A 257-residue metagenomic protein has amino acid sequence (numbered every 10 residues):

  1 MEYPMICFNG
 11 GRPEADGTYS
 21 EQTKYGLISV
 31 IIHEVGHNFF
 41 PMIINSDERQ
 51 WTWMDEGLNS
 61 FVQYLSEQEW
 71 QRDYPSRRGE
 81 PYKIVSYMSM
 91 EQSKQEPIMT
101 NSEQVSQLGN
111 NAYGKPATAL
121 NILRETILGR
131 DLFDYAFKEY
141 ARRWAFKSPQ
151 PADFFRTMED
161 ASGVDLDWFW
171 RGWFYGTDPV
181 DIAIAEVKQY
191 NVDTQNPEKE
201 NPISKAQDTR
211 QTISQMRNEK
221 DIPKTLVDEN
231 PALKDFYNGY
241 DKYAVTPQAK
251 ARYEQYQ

Functional and structural regions predicted by a protein language model:
M1-Y256: Hydrophobic alpha-helical and helix-loop surface patches within well-folded domains that function as non-catalytic
